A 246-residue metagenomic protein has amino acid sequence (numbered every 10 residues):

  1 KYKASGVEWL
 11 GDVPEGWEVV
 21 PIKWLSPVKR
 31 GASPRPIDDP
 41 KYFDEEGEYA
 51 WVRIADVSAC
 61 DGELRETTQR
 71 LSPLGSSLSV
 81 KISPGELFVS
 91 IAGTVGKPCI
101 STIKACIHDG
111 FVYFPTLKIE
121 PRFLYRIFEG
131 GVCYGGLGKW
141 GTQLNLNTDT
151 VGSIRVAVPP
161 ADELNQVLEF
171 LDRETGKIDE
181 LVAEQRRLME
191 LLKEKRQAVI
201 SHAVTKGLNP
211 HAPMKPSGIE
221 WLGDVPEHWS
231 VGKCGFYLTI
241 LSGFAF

Functional and structural regions predicted by a protein language model:
K1-P14, G176-V225: Short amphipathic coiled-coil heptad-repeat segments
Y2-P34, S153, A157, A161 (+2 more regions): Non-catalytic DNA-recognition/assembly elements of restriction-modification systems
K3-A4, R35-Y42, W140-T142, P213-S217: Short coil/turn segments at secondary-structure boundaries
G6, K23-Y42, I54-P84, T102 (+1 more regions): Sequence-specific dsDNA recognition surfaces
K23-P27, A50-R53, V112, Y125-E129 (+2 more regions): Generic alpha-helical structural context detector
R53-I54, E66-G131, K139-G141, N147-V151: A short beta-sheet element
V57, G93-V95, A203-K206: Short glycine-enriched loops at secondary-structure junctions
N165-Q166, R173-E174: Intrinsically disordered, low-complexity linker/loop segments enriched in Gly/Pro and charged/polar residues
